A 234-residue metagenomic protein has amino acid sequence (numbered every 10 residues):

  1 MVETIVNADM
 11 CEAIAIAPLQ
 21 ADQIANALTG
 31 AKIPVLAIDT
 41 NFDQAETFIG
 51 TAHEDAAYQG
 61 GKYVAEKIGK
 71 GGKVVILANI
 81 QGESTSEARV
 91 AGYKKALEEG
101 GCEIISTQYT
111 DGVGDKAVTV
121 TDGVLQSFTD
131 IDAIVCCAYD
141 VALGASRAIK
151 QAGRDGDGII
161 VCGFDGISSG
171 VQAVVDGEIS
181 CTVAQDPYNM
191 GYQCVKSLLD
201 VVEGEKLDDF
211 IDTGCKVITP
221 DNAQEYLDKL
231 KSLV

Functional and structural regions predicted by a protein language model:
V2-A8, E12-K32, Y93, S106 (+1 more regions): Hydrophobic alpha-helical
A17-D55, Q59, K73, D165-V175 (+2 more regions): Flexible loop/hinge segments that line or gate small-molecule binding clefts
P18, T40, A78, A138 (+1 more regions): Short secondary-structure boundary segments
A25, E54, Y58, S84-K94: Short, surface-exposed alpha-helical segments at coil->helix boundaries
L36-A37, V75, I105, V135 (+3 more regions): Structural detector of well-ordered beta-strand residues that form the stable sheet scaffold of enzyme domains
I49-V74, A88, G114-V118, A142 (+2 more regions): Hydrophobic alpha-helical segments within soluble ligand-binding/sensing domains
K73-A78, K94-G114: Short beta-strand elements in bilobed, periplasmic/extracellular small-molecule ligand-binding domains
L77, T85, A96-L97, I105 (+1 more regions): Hinge/cleft segment of the Venus flytrap/periplasmic-binding protein
